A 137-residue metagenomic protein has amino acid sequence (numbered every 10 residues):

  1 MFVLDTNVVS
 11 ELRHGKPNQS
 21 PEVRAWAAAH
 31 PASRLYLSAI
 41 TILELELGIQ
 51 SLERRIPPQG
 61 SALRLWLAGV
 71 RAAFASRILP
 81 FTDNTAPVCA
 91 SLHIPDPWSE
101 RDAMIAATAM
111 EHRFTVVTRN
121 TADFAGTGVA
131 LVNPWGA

Functional and structural regions predicted by a protein language model:
M1, A106, M110-A137: Acidic, PIN/NYN-like endoribonuclease modules and their adjacent C-terminal/linker elements
M1-L37, S51-G69, A137: Short, well-structured N-terminal submotif of metal-dependent ribonuclease cores
L4-D5, S38, P97-S99, N120-T121: Histidine- and aromatic-rich ligand-binding microenvironments
V9, I42-L45, A86, F124: A generic structural signal for short hydrophobic patches within well-formed alpha-helices
E11-L12, G48, V88-L92, T127 (+1 more regions): Residues that scaffold the ATP/ADP-binding catalytic core of kinase and kinase-like folds
Y36, L79, V132: General small-molecule cofactor/ligand-binding pocket signal
A39-I40, T82, N120, W135: Residues at the C-termini of beta-strands that transition into short coil/loop
L47-E53, S61, A72-R119: Active-site neighborhoods of divalent-metal-dependent phosphate/nucleic-acid chemistry enzymes
